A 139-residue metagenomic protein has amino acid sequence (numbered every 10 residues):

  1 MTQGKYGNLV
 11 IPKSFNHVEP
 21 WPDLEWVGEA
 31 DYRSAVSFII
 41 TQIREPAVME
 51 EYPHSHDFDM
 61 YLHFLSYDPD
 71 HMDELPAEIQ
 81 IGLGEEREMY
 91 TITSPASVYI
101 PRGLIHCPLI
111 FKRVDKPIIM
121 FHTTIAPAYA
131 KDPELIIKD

Functional and structural regions predicted by a protein language model:
M1-P53: A short, N-terminal "cap"/entry segment at the start of jelly-roll beta-barrel domains of the cupin/DSBH fold
M1-V10, L109-D139: Double-stranded beta-helix
D31-V36, H56, E74, R113: A generic structural signal for short, non-catalytic loop/turn and secondary-structure boundary residues
I40, L62, S97-Y99, H122: Conserved hydrophobic/aromatic beta-strand scaffold that supports enzyme active sites
A47-Y61, D68-A77: A short beta-loop-beta micro-motif enriched in histidine and acidic residues
F64-T93, K131-E134: A short beta-strand-loop-beta hairpin characteristic of the jelly-roll/cupin
D68-D70, I105-C107, A126-A128: Short Gly/Pro-enriched loop/turn and capping motifs at secondary-structure junctions
E85-E86, Y90-K112: Conserved metal-binding segment of the jelly-roll/cupin
